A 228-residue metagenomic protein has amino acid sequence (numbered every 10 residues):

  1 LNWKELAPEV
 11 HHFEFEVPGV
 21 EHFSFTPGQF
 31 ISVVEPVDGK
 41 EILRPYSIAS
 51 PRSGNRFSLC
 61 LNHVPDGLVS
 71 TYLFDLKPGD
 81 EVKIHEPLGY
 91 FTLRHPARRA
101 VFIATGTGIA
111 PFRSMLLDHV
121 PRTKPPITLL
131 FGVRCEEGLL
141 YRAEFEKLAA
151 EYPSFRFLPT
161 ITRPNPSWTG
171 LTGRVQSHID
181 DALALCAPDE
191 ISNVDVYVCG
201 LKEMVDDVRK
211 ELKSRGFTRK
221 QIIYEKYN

Functional and structural regions predicted by a protein language model:
L1-P78, R134, T160-R163: Ferredoxin-reductase
G28, G108, L201: Short, conserved phosphate/pyrophosphate- and ester-handling motifs at nucleotide-, phospho-/glycolipid
P45-N55, R94-G106, R215: Short, compositionally biased
I84-P96: A short, basic/flexible loop-to-alpha-helix module at the beginning of a structural domain
I109-V120: Histidine-anchored nucleotide/phosphate-binding helix
V120-P126: Phosphate-handling active-site elements
P126, L130-N228: Reductase modules of NAD(P)H-dependent flavoproteins
